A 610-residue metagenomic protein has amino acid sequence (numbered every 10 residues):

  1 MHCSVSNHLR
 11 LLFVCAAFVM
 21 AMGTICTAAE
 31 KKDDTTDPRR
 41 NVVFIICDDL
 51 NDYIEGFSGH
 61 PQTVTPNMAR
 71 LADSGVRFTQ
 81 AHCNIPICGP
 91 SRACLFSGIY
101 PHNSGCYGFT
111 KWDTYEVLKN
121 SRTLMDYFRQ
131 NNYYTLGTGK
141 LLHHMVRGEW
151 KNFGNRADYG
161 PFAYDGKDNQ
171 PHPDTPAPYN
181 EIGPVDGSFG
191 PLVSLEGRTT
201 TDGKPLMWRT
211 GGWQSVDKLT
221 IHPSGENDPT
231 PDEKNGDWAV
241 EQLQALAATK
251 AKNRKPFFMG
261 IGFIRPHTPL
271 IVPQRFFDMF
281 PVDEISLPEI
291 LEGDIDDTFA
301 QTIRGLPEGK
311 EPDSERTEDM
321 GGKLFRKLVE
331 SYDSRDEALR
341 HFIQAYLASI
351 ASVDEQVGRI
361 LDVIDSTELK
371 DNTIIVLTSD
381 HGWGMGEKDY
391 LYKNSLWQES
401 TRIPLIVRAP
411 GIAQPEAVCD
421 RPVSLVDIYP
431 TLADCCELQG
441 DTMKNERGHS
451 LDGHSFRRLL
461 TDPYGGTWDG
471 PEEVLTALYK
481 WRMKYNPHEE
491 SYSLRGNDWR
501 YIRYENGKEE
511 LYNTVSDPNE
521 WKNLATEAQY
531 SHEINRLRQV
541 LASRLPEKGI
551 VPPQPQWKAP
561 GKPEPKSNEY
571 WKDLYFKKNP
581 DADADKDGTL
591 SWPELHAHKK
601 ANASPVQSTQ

Functional and structural regions predicted by a protein language model:
M1-V14: Bacterial N-terminal signal peptides that target proteins for export
H2, A17-Y504, K508-E509, P518-Q539 (+3 more regions): Formylglycine-dependent sulfatase
L511-Y512, D581-A582, L590: Signature of WW domains and closely related Tyr/Trp-rich beta-sheet microdomains in eukaryotic regulatory proteins
V515, N519, D585: Adenine-nucleotide cofactor-binding loop residues
S531-W557, G561-K562: A contiguous, mid-protein "functional segment" used to position or interact with cofactors/ions or partner subunits
K572-D585: Primarily EF-hand calcium-binding motifs
D585-L595: Acidic Ca2+-chelating loop motifs
K600-A601: Short, composition-biased linear "edge" segments at structural boundaries
